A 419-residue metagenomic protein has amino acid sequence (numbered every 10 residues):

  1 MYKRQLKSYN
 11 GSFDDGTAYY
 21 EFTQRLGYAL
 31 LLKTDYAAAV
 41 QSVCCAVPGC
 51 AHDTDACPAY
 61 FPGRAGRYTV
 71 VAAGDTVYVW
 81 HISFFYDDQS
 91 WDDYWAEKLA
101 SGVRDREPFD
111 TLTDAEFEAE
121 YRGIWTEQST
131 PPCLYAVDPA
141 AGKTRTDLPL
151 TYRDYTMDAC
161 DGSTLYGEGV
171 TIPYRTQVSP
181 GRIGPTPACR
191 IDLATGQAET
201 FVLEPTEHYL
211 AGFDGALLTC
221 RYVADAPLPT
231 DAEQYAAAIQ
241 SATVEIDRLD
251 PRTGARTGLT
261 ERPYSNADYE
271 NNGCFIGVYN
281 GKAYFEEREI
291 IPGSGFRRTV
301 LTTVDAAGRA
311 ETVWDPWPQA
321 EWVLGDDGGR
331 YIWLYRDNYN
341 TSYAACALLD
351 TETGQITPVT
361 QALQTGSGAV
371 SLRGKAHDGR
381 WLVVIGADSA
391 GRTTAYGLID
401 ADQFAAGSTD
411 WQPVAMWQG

Functional and structural regions predicted by a protein language model:
K3-G27, E286, G295, Y331-W333: Long, low-complexity, intrinsically disordered N-terminal extensions of eukaryotic proteins, enriched
K3-R4, G27-C57, D87-T151, R175-E204 (+4 more regions): Surface-exposed loop/turn elements that mediate protein-protein interactions on large endomembrane-trafficking
R4-D14, T54-V71, T151-S163, L203-A216 (+4 more regions): Repeated scaffold domains used in trafficking and secretory/extracellular systems, primarily beta-propellers
Y19-F22, V79-H81, Y166-Y174, L218-R221 (+3 more regions): Residue position within the beta-strands of beta-propeller blades
F22, T34-C44, F61-D87, D158-E168 (+1 more regions): Hydrophobic, aliphatic-enriched repeat segments that assemble into extended interaction scaffolds in large eukaryotic
A73-D75, T144-R145, D161-T164, P187-R190 (+6 more regions): P-loop NTPase catalytic nucleotide-binding module
G102, D192, T219, G277-N280 (+2 more regions): Hydrophobic transmembrane helix bundles of membrane-integrated enzymes that assemble and modify cell-envelope
